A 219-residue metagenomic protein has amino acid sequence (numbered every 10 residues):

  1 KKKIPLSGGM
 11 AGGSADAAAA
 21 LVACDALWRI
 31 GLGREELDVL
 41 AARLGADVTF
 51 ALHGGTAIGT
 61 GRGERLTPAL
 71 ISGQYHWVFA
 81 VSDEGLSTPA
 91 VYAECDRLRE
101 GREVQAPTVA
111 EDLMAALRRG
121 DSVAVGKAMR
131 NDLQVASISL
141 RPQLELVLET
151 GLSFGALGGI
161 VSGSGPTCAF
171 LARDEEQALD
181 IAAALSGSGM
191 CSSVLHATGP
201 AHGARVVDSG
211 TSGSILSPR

Functional and structural regions predicted by a protein language model:
K1-G9, G155-G159: Short pre-catalytic strand/loop immediately N-terminal to key active-site residues, enriched for Gly-Thr
G8-E35, F50-L52: DPxDG-like acidic metal-binding loop motif
A23-L44, E175-G187: Phosphate-handling active-site elements
H53, I58-G158, R173-L179, A183 (+1 more regions): Conserved, helical-rich catalytic subdomain that frames metal- and/or nucleotide-binding sites in enzyme alpha/beta
P166-C168: Conserved glycine-rich beta-strand-loop-beta hairpin in the small C-terminal domain of fold type I
